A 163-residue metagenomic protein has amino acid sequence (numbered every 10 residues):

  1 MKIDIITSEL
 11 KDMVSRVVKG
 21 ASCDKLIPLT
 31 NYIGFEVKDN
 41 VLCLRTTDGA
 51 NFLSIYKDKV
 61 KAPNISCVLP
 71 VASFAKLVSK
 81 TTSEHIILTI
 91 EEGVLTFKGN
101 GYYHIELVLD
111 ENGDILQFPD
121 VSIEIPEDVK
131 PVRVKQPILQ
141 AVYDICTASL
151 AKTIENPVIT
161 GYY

Functional and structural regions predicted by a protein language model:
M1-Y163: Structural preference for solvent-exposed beta-strand-turn elements and adjacent flexible terminal/loop segments within
